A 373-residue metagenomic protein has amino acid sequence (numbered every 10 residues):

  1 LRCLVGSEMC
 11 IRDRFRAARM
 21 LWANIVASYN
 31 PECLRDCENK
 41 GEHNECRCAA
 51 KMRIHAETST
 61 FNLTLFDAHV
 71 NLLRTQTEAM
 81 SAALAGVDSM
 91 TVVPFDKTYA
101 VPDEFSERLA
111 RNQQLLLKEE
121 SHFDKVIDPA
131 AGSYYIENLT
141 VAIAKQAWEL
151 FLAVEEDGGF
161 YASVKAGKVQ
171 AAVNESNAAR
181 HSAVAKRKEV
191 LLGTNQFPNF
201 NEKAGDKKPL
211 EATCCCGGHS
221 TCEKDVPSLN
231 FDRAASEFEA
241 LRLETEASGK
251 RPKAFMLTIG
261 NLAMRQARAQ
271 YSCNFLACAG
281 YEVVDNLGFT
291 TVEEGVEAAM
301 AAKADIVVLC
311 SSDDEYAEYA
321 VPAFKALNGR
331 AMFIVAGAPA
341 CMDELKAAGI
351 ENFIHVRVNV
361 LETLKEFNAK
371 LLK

Functional and structural regions predicted by a protein language model:
L1-G6, I11: Single conserved hydrophobic/aromatic residue that forms the stacking wall/gate of nucleotide- or nucleobase-binding
S7, D36-F61, V93-V101, I127-A144 (+1 more regions): A glycine-rich phosphate-binding loop feature that marks nucleotide/adenosyl-phosphate handling sites
M20-K51, M80-D88, P102-E107, L115-K125 (+3 more regions): Secondary-structure transition/capping motifs at alpha-helix termini and the adjoining loop/turn into the next element
D67-T75, I136, A144-K165, Y319-P322 (+2 more regions): Phosphate/diphosphate-binding loops
L73-F151: Mobile "lid/hinge" segments at catalytic clefts and subdomain interfaces of large enzymes
D88, D124, Q146-A254: Intrinsic disorder at enzyme termini
E119, A247-S248, K253-L309, Y319-A326: Generic long, charged, amphipathic alpha-helical segments
K325-K373: Peripheral docking tails and interdomain loops at the edges of cofactor- or intermediate-handling domains
